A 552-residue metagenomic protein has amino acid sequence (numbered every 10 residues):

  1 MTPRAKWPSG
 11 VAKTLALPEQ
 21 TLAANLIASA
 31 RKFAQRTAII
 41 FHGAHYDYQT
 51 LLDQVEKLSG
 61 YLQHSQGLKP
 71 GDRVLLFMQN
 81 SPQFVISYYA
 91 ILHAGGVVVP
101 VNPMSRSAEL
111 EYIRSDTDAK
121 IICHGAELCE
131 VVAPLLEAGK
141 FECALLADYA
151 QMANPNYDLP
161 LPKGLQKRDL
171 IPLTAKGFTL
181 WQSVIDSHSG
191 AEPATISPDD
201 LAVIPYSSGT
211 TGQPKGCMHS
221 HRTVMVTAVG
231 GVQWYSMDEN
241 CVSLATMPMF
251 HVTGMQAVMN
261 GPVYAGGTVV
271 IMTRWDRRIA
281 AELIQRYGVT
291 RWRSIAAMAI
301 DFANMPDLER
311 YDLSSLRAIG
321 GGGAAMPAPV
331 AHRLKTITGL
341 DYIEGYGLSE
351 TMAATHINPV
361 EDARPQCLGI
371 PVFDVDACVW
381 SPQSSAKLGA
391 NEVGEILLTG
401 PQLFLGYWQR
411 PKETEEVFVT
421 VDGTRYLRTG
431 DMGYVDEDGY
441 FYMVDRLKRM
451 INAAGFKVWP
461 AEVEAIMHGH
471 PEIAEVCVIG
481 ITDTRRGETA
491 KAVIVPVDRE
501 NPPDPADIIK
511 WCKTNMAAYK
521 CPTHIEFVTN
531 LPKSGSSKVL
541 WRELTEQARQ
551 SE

Functional and structural regions predicted by a protein language model:
A16-P18, I27, Q35-K69, L75-S81 (+2 more regions): Conserved AMP-binding/adenylate-forming core of the ANL superfamily
A34, R168-Y206, Q213, S236-V242: Conserved pre-ATP/AMP-binding loop-to-beta segment of ANL
D47-Q49, P193, A202-V226: Conserved AMP-binding A3 loop
H93-S183, D498: Structural core segment of the AMP-binding/adenylate-forming
S105, E111, I122-E127, W292 (+7 more regions): AMP-binding/adenylate-forming catalytic core of the ANL superfamily
M225-V242, F250-R291, A299, M305: Conserved AMP-binding/adenylation subdomain of ANL enzymes
R286-S294, A303-R364, D376, S385: Gly/Ser/Thr-rich phosphate-binding loop
R364-C367, C378-L397, V417, E437-D438 (+2 more regions): Conserved beta-loop-beta connector loops within the AMP-binding
